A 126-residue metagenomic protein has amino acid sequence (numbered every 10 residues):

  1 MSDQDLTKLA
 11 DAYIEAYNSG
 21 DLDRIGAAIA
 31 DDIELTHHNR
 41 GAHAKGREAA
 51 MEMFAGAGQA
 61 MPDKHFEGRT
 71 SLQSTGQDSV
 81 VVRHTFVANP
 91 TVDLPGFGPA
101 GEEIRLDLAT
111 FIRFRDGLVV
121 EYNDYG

Functional and structural regions predicted by a protein language model:
M1-G126: C-terminal and inter-domain tail/linker signature
